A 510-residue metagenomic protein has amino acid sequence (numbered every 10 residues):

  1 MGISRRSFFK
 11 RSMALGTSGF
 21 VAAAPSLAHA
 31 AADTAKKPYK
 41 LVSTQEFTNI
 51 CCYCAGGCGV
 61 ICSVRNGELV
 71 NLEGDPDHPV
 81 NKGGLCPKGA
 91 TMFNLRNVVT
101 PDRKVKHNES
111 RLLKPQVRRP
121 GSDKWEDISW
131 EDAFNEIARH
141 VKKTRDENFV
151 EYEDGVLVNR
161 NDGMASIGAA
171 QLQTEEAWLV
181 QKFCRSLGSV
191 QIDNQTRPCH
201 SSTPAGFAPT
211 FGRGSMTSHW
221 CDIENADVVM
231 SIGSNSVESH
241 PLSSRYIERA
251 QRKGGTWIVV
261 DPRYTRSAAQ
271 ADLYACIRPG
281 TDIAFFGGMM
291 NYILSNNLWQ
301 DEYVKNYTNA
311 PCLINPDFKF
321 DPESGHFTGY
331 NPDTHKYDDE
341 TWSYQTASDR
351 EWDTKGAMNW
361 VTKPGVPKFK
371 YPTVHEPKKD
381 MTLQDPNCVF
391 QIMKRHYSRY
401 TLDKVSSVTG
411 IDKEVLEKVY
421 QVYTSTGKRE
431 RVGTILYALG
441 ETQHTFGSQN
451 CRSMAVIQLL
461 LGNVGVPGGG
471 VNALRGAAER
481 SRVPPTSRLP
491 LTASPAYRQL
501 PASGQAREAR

Functional and structural regions predicted by a protein language model:
M1-E302, N306-V366, D403, P490-R510: N-terminal export/assembly segments and adjacent metallocofactor-ligating motifs of anaerobic energy-metabolism
N108-L112, T256-T265, Q391-R395, V422-T434: Active-site-adjacent bridging/hinge elements
P115-Q116, D385, M393-Y400: Short acidic alpha-helix initiation/capping motifs at coil-to-helix transition points, especially at protein N-termini
A177, Q181, I283, G287 (+3 more regions): Non-catalytic, well-ordered alpha-helical scaffold segments
F211-T217, V374-I392: Active-site-adjacent structural elements in folded domains
Y397, E414-V415, V419, Y423-R510: A glycine-rich, hydrophobic/aromatic-adjacent loop/helix-cap motif
